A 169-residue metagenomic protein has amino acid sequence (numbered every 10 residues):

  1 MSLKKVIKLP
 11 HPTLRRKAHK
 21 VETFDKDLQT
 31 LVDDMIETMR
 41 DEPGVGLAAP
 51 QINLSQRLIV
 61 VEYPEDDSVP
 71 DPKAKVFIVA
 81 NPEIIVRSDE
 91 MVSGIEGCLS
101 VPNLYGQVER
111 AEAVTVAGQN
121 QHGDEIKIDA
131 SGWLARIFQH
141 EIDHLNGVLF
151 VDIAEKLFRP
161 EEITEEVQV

Functional and structural regions predicted by a protein language model:
M1-Q139, H144-V169: Active-site rim/adjacent substrate-binding subdomains
